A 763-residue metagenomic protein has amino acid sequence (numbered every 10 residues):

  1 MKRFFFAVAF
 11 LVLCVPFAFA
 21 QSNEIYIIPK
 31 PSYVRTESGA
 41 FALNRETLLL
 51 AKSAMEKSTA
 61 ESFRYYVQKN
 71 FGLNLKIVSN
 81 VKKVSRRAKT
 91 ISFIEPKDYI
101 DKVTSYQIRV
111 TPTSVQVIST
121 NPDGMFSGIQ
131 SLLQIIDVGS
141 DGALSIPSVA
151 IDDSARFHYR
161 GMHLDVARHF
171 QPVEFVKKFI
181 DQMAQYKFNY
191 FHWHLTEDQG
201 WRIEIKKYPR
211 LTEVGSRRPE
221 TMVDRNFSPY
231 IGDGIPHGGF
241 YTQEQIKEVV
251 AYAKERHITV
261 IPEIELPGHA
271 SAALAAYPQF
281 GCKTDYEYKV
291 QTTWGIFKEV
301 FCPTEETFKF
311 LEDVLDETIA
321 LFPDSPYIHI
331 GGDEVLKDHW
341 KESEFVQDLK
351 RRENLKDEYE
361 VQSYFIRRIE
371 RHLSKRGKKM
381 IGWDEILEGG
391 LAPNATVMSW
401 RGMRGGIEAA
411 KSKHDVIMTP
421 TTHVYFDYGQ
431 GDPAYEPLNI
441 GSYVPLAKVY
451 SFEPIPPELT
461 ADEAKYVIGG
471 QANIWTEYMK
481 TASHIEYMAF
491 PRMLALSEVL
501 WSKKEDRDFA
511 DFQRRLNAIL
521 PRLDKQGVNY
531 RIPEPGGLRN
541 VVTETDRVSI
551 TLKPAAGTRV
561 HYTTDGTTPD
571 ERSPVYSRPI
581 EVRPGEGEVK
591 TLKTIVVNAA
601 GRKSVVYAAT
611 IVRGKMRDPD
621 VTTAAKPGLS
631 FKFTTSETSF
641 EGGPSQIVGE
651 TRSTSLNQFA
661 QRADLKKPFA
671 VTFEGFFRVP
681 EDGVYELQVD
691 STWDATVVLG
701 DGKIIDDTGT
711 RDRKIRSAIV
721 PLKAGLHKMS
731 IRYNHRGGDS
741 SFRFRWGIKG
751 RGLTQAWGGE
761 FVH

Functional and structural regions predicted by a protein language model:
M1-E24: Bacterial Sec-dependent N-terminal signal peptides
Q21-Y159, H484, L500-A510, L516-R522 (+1 more regions): Contiguous, structured surface segment used for ligand recognition
L50, K503, R507-K632, E637-E674 (+6 more regions): Short, compositionally stereotyped local motifs that mark structural "simplifiers"
Y99-V300, T304-Y327, R368, H372 (+1 more regions): Feature activates predominantly on carbohydrate-active enzymes
N121, V596-A600, W693, Y733-H735: Surface-exposed loop/turn motifs at beta-strand-loop junctions within extracellular Ig-like and Fibronectin type III
A275-P278, V290-T292, I296-P393, W400-E408: Active-site neighborhood of glycoside hydrolase catalytic domains
K379-A395, R401-T551: Flexible, acidic glycine-rich loops studded with aromatic residues
S730-D739, W746: Short beta-strand-plus-loop segments that form exposed binding edges in beta-rich domains
